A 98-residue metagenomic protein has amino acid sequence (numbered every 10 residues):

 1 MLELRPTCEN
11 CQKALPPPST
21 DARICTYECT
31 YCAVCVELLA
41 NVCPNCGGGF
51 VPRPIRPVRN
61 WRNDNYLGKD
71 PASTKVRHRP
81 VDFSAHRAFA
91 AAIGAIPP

Functional and structural regions predicted by a protein language model:
M1-P98: Intrinsically disordered, low-complexity regulatory regions in eukaryotic proteins
